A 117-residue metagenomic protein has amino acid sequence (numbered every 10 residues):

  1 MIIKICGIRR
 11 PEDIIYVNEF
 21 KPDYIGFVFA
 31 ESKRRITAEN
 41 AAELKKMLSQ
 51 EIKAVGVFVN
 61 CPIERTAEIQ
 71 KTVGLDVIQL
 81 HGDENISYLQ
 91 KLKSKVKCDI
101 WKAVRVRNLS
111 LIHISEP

Functional and structural regions predicted by a protein language model:
I3-I5, I25-F27, A54-V57, I78-L80 (+1 more regions): Hydrophobic faces of well-ordered beta-strands that scaffold small-molecule active sites in alpha/beta enzyme cores
K4-D13, F20, A30: N-terminal beta1-alpha1 ligand-phosphate binding loop
I5-P11, V57-P62, G82-D83, V104-S110: Glycine-rich beta-to-alpha transition loops that act as phosphate-gripper elements at the mouths of alpha/beta enzyme
I14, A41, T66-A67, L89: Generic hydrophobic/aromatic pocket-lining and core-packing "Φ" positions
F20, T72-V73, K95: Structural motif
Y24-N40: Glycine-rich, proline-tolerant flexible connector loops at the mouths of alpha/beta enzymes
A38-G56, K97-C98: Alpha-helix-loop-beta-strand connector modules within alpha/beta enzyme cores
S110-P117: Residue-level detector of conserved catalytic or cofactor/ligand-binding positions in enzyme active sites
